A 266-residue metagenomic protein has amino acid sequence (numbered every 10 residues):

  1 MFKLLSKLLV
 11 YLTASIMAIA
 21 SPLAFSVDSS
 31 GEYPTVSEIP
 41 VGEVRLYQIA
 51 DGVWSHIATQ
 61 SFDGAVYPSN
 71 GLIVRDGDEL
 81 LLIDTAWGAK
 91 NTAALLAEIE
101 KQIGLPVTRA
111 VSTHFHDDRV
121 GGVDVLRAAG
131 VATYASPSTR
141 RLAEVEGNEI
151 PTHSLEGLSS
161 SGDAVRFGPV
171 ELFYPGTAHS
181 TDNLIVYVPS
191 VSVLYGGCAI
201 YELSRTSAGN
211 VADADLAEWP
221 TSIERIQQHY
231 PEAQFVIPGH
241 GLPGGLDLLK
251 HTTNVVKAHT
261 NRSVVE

Functional and structural regions predicted by a protein language model:
M1-L12: Bacterial N-terminal signal peptides that target proteins for export
L12, I16, F25-E38, E43-R45 (+1 more regions): Accessory terminal helices/loops
S30-G31, V41-E43, Q48-I49, Y134-G176 (+3 more regions): Metallo-beta-lactamase
Q48-L96, I185-G197: Conserved beta-strand hairpin/beta-sheet module of binuclear metal-dependent hydrolase folds, prominently
G52, V74, D84, I99 (+8 more regions): Divalent metal-coordination and catalytic microenvironments
G77-L81, K90-Y134, P231-E232: Active-site metal-binding motif and surrounding structural segment of the metallo-beta-lactamase
E79-L81, W87-G88, F173-H251: Metallo-beta-lactamase
